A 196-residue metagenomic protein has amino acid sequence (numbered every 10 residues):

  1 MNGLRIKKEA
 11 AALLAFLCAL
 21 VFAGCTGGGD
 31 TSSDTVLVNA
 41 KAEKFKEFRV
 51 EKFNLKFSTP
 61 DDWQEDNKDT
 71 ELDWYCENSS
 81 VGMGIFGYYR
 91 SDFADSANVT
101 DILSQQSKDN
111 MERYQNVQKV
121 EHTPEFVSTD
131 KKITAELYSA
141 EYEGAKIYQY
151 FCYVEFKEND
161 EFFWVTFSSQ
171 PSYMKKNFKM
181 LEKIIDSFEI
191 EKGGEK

Functional and structural regions predicted by a protein language model:
N2-E77, A145-K146, S168-K196: N-terminal targeting sequences that direct proteins away from the cytosol to non-cytosolic compartments
D69-W164: Conserved polar/disulfide-associated segments of primarily extracytoplasmic proteins
